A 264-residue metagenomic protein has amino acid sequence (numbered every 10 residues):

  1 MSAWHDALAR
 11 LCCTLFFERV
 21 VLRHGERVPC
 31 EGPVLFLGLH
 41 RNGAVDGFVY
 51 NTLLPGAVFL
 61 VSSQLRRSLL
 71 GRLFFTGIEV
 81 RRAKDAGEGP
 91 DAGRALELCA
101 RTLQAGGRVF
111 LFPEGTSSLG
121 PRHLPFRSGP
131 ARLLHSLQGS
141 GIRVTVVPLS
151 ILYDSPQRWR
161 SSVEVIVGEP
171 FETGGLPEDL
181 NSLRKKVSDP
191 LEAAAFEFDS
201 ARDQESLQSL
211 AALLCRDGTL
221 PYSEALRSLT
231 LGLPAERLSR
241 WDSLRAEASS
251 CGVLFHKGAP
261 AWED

Functional and structural regions predicted by a protein language model:
M1-D6: Helix-enriched interaction subdomains in cytosolic or periplasmic regions, typified by TIR/SEFIR signaling/NADase cores
L11-G32: A short, well-structured juxtamembrane/interface segment
C12-T14, E18-R19, T52-A57, L96 (+1 more regions): Basic/hydrophobic alpha-helical interface regions
V20-G25, V45-G47, L96-E97: A generic local structural motif
V20-L22, G77, V146: Generic structural signal for residues in well-ordered beta-strands
R23-G25, S62, V80-R82, L149 (+2 more regions): Conserved beta-strand termini and adjacent loop/short-helix elements that scaffold enzyme active sites in alpha/beta
V28-P90, Q138: Catalytic core of membrane glycerolipid acyltransferases/transacylases, capturing the structured, soluble-facing
G89-W262: Non-catalytic C-terminal accessory region of glycerolipid acyltransferases and related lyso-lipid remodeling enzymes
